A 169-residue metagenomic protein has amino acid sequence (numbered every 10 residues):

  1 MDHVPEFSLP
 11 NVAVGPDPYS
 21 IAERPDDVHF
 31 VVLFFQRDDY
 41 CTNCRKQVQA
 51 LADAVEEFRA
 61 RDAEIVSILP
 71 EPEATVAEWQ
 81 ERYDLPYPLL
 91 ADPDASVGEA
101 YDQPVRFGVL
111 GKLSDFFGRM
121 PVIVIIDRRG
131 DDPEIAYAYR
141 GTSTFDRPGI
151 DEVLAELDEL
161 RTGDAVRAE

Functional and structural regions predicted by a protein language model:
M1-A13, E159, A168-E169: N-terminal targeting signals for export/organelle localization
S8-V31: A short beta-strand-turn-helix
V32-L33, I65: Hydrophobic beta-strand anchors of alpha/beta hydrolase catalytic cores
F35-D53: Conserved redox-active cysteine motifs that mediate thiol-disulfide chemistry, especially di-cysteine Cys-X(1-2)-Cys
A52, R59, E81: Anion (oxyanion) recognition and catalysis
A60-A74, Y87-A95: Thiol-based oxidoreductase modules, predominantly thioredoxin-like and allied folds used for disulfide exchange
A74-R82: Short alpha-helix adjacent to the SAM-binding motif of class I
Y87-P148, E152, E156-L160: Thiol/selenol-based redox catalytic cores and closely related redox-interacting motifs
